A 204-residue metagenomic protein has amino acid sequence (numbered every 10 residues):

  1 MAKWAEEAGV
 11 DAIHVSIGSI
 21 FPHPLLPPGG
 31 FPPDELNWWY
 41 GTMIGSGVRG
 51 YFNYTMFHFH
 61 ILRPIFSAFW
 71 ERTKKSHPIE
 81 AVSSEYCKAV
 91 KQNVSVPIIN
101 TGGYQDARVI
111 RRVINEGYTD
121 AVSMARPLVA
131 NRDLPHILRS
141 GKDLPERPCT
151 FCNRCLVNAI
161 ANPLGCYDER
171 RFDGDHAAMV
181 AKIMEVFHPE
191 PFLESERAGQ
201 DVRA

Functional and structural regions predicted by a protein language model:
M1-A204: Flavin-dependent oxidoreductase catalytic cores
